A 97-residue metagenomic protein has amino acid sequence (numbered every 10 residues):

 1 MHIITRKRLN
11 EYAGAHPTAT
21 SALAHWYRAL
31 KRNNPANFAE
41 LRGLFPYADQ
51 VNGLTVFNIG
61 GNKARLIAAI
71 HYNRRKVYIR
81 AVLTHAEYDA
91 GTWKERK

Functional and structural regions predicted by a protein language model:
M1-K63, H71-Y78, A86-K97: Basic, Lys/Arg-enriched alpha-helical interface segments
